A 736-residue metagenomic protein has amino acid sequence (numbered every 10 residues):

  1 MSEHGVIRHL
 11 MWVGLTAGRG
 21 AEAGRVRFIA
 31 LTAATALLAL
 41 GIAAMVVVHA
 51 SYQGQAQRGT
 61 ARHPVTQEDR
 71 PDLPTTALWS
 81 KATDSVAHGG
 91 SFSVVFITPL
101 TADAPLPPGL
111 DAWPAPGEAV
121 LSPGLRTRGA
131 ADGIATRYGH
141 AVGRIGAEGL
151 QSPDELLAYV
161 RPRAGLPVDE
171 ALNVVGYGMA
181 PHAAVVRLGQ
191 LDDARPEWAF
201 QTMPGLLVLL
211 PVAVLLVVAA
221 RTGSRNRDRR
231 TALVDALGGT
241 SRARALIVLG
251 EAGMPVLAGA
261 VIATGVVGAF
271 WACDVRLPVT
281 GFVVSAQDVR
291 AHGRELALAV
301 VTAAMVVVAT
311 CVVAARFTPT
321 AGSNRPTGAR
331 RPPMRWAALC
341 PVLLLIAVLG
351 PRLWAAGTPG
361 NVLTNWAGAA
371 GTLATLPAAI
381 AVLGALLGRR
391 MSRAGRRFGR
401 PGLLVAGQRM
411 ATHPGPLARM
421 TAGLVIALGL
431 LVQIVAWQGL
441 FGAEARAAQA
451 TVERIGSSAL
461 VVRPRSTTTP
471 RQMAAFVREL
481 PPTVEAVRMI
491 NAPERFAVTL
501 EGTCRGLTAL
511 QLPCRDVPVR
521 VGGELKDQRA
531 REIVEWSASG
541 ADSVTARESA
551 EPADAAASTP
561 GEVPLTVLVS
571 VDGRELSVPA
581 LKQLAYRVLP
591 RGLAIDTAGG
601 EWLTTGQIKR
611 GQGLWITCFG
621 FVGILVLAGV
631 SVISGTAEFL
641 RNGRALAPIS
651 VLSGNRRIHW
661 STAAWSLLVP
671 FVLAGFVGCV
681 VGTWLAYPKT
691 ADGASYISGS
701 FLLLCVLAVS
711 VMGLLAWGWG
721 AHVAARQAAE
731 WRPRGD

Functional and structural regions predicted by a protein language model:
M1-A39, M334-A338, L383-L428: N-terminal Sec/SRP start-transfer signal
G24-Y52, R195-R229, A252-F270, A337-P351 (+7 more regions): Hydrophobic alpha-helical transmembrane segments of multi-pass inner-membrane transport and secretion
T35-W79, V275-V279, L353, G357-L363 (+5 more regions): Alpha-helical transmembrane segments
I42-M179, L440-I616, P688-K689, G693-Y696: Nucleotide-cofactor and metal-assisted catalytic machinery
A243, V248-V382: Hydrophobic alpha-helical segments
T264-G293, T358-L363, F676-G735: Short helix-loop junctions at transmembrane helix boundaries
T320-A329, R726-D736: Short cytosolic juxtamembrane segments of multi-pass membrane proteins
